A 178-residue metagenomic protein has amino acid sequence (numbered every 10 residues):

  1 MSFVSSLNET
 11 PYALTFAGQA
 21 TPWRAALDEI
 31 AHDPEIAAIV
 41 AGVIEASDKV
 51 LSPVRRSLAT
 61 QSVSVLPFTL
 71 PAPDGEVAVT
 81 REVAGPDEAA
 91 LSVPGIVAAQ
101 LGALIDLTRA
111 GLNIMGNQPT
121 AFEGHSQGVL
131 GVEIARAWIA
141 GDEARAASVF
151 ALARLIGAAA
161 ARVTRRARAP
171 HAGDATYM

Functional and structural regions predicted by a protein language model:
S2-E123: Helix-rich "cap/lid" substructures immediately adjacent to catalytic or cofactor-binding pockets
L101, V132-E133: Short, hydrophobic alpha-helix immediately C-terminal to the catalytic nucleophile
D106, A110, E133-W138: Alpha-helix C-terminal capping segments
T120-G128, V132: Gly/Ala-rich beta-loop-alpha elbow adjacent to hydrolase catalytic centers
I134-M178: Alpha/beta catalytic cores of group-transfer enzymes, especially the acyltransferase/condensing modules of polyketide
